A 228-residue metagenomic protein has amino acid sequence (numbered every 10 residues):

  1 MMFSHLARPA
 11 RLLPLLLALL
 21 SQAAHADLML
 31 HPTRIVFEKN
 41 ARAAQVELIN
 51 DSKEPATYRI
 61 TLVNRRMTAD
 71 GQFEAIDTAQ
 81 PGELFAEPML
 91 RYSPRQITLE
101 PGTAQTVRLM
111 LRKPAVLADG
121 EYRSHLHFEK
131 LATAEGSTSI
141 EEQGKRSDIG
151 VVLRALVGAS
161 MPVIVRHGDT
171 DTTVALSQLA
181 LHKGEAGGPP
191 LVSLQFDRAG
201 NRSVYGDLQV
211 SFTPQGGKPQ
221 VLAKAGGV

Functional and structural regions predicted by a protein language model:
M2-L13: Bacterial N-terminal signal peptides that target proteins for export
L20-A26: Sec/Tat signal peptide C-region and signal peptidase I cleavage site
A26-E54, Q96, T173-A199: Beta-sheet-dominated interaction scaffolds and their linkers
A44-I49, G102, L109-L111, S124-F128 (+1 more regions): Buried hydrophobic-core signal for structured, non-transmembrane domains
R59-L84, N201-K218: Short acidic, flexible loop segments centered on an aromatic residue
V63-R66, R112-R166: Terminal connector regions
T78-A115, G217-V228: Intrinsically disordered, low-complexity Pro/Gly/Ser/Thr-rich segments with frequent PxxP/GP/PP motifs and embedded
A180-V228: Intrinsically disordered, low-complexity segments enriched in serine, threonine, and glycine
